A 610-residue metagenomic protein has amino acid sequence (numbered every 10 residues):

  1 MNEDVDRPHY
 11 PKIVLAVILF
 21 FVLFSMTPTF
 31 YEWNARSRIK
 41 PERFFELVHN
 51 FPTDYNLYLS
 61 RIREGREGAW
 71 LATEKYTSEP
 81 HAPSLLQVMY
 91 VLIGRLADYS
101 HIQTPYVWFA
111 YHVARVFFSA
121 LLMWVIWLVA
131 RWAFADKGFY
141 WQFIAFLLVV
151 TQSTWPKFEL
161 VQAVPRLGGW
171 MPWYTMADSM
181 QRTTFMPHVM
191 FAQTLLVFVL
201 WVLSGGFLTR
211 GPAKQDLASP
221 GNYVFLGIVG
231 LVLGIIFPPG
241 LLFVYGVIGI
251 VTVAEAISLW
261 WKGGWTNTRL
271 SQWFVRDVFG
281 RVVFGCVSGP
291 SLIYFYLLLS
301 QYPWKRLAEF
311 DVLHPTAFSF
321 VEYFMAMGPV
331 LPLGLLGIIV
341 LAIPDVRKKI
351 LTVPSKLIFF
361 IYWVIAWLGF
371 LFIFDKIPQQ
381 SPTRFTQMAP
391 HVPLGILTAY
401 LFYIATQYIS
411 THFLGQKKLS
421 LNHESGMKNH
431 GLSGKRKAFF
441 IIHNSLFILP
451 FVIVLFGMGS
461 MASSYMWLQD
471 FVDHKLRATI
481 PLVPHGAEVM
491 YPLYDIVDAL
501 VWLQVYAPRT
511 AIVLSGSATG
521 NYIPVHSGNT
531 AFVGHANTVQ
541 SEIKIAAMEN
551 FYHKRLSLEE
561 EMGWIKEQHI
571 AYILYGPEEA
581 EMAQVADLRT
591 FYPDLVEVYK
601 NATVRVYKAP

Functional and structural regions predicted by a protein language model:
M1-R38, D136-A145, H443, F447-V452: Start-transfer (signal-anchor) and selected internal transmembrane alpha helices of multi-pass inner/ER membrane
H9-P11, G138-F139, S219-P220, N267-G285 (+2 more regions): Membrane-interfacial entry segments at the cytosolic side of transmembrane helices
L23-V197, I236-L242, G486-M490, V513: Active-site lumenal/periplasmic loops and adjacent helix-entry segments of GT-C-fold, multi-pass membrane
Y55-N56, F456-P610: Extracytoplasmic
W173-Y174, Q193, V202-V232, I442: Short hydrophobic alpha-helices at membrane interfaces in multi-pass membrane enzymes
V229, L233-I358, A366-L368, K376-P382: Transmembrane catalytic cores of multi-pass membrane glycosyltransferases and polysaccharide-assembly enzymes
L242-F243, Q379-I409: Hydrophobic/aromatic-rich transmembrane helices and adjacent perimembrane loops
F279-G289, K348, A405-K475: Signature aromatic-anchored transmembrane alpha helix within multi-pass, membrane-resident enzymes that catalyze glycan
